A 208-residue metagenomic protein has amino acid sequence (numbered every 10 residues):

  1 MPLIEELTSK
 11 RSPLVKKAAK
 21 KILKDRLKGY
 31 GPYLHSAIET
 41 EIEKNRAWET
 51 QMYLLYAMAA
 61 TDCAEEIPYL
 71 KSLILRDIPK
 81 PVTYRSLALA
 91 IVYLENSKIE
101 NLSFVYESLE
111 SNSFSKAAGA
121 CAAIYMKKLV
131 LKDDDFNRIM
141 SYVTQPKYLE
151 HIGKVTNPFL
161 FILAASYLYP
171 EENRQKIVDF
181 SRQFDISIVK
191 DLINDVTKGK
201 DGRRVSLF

Functional and structural regions predicted by a protein language model:
M1-E6, D25-E41, C63-R76, S97-E110 (+3 more regions): Amphipathic alpha-helical scaffolding segments comprising HEAT/armadillo-like alpha-solenoid repeats
M1-K17: N-terminal "cap/leader" segments of large eukaryotic alpha-helical scaffolds
K10-S12, I42-A47, D77-V82, N112-A117 (+2 more regions): Short inter-helical turns and helix N-cap capping residues of alpha-solenoid HEAT/ARM repeat scaffolds
P13-K28, W48-A64, V82-S97, A117-L131 (+2 more regions): Structural detector for internal amphipathic alpha-helices that build alpha-solenoid repeat scaffolds
L34, L54, L70, L87 (+3 more regions): Generic L/I/V-rich hydrophobic alpha-helical segments across diverse proteins
